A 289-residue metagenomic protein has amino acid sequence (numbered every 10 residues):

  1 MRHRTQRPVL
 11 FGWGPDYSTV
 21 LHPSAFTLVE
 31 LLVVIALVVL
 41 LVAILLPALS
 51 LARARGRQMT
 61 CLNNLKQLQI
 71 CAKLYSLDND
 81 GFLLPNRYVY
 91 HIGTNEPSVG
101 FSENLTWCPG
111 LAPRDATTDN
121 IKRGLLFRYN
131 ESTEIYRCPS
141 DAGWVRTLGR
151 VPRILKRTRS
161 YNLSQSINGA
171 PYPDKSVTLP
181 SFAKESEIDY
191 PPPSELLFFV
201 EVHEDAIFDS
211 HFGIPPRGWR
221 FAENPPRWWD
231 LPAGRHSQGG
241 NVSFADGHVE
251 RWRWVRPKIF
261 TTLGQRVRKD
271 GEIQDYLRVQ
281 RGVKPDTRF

Functional and structural regions predicted by a protein language model:
M1-L28: N-terminal leader/signal peptides at the extreme start of proteins
M1-R4, V20, A43, G234 (+2 more regions): Intrinsically disordered, low-complexity regions enriched for glutamine and histidine
R2, A48-S50, S132: Coiled-coil-like amphipathic alpha-helices with heptad-repeat character
P23-R53: N-terminal single-pass transmembrane signal-anchor helix
L45, A52, G56, A72 (+1 more regions): Conserved alpha-helical elements of the SDR catalytic core
L51-L65: Aliphatic-rich helix starts adjacent to a transmembrane/signal segment
C61-F289: Short, well-structured segments within or immediately adjacent to enzyme catalytic domains that line ligand-binding
